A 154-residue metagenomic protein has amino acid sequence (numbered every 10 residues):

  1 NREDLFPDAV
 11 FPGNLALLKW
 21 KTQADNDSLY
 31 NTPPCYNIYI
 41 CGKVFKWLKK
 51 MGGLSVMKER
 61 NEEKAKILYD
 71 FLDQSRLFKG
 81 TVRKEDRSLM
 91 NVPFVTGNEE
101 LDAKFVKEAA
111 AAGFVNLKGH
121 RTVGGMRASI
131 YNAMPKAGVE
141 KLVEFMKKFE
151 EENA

Functional and structural regions predicted by a protein language model:
N1, F94-N98, I130-N132: Short beta-strand-to-loop capping motifs
N1-Y69, R83, A154: Active-site C-terminal subdomain of aminotransferase-like
C35, S88, T122-G124: A generic structural signal for well-ordered coil/turn residues at beta-strand boundaries that shape enzyme active-site
W47, I67, F71-S75, K104-G113 (+1 more regions): Generic non-transmembrane alpha-helical segments
L77-T81, G113-G119: A short linear hydrophobic-aromatic micro-motif
F78-A109: Conserved PLP-binding catalytic core of the aspartate aminotransferase-like
A111, H120, G124-A154: PLP-dependent enzyme catalytic core of the Aspartate aminotransferase-like
